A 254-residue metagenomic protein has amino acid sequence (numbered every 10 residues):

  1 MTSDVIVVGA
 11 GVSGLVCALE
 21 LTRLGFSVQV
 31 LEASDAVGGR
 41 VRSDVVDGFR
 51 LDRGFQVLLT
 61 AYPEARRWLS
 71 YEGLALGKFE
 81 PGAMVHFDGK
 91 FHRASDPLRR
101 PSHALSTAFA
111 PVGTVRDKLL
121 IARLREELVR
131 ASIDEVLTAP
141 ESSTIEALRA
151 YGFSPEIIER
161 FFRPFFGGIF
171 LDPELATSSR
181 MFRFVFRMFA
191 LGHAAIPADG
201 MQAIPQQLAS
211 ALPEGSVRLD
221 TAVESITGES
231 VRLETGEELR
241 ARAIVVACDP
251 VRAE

Functional and structural regions predicted by a protein language model:
S3, E234-A243: Core beta-strand elements of the Rossmann-like FAD/NAD(P) dinucleotide-binding domain in flavoenzyme oxidoreductases
S3-V30: N-terminal Rossmann-like FAD-binding beta1-loop-alpha1 element of flavoenzymes
S13, A36, V251: Conserved Rossmann-like nucleotide-cofactor binding loop
T22-V46: Glycine-rich FAD pyrophosphate-binding loop
S43-W68: N-terminal glycine-rich dinucleotide-binding loop that anchors FAD/FMN and/or NAD(P) in oxidoreductases
Y62-R66, S70, A75-L175, F189-L191: Mobile amphipathic helical/loop "lid" adjacent to a hydrophobic cofactor/ligand pocket
F182-S230: Helical element adjacent to the flavin cofactor pocket in flavoenzyme catalytic cores
A243-E254: Flavin (primarily FAD) binding-site architecture
